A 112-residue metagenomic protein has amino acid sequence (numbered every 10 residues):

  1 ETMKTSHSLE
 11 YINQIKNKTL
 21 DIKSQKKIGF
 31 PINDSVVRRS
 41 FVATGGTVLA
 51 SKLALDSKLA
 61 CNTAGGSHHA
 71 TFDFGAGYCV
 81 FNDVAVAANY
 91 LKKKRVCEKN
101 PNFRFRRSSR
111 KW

Functional and structural regions predicted by a protein language model:
E1-W112: HDAC/HDAC-like amidohydrolase catalytic core signature
